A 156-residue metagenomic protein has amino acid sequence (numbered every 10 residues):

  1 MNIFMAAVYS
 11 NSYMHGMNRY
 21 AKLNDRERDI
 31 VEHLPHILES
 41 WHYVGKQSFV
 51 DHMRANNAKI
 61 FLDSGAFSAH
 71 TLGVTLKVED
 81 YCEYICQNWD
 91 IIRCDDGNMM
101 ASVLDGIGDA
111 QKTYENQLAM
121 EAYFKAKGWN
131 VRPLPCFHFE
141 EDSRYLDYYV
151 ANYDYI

Functional and structural regions predicted by a protein language model:
M1-K127: Non-catalytic, usually N-terminal nucleic-acid engagement modules in DNA/RNA processing proteins
V131-I156: Glycine-rich phosphate/ribose-binding loops and adjacent secondary-structure elements that form binding surfaces
